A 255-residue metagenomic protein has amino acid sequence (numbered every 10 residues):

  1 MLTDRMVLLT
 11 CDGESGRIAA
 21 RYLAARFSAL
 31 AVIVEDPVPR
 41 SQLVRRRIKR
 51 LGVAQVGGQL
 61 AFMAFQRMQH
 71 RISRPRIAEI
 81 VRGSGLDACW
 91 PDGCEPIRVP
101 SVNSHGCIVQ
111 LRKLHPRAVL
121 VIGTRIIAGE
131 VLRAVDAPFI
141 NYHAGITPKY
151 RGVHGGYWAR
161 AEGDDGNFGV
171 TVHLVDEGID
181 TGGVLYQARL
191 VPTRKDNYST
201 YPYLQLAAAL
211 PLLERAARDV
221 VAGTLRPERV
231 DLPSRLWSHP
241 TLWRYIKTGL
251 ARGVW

Functional and structural regions predicted by a protein language model:
M1-W255: One-carbon transfer enzymes
